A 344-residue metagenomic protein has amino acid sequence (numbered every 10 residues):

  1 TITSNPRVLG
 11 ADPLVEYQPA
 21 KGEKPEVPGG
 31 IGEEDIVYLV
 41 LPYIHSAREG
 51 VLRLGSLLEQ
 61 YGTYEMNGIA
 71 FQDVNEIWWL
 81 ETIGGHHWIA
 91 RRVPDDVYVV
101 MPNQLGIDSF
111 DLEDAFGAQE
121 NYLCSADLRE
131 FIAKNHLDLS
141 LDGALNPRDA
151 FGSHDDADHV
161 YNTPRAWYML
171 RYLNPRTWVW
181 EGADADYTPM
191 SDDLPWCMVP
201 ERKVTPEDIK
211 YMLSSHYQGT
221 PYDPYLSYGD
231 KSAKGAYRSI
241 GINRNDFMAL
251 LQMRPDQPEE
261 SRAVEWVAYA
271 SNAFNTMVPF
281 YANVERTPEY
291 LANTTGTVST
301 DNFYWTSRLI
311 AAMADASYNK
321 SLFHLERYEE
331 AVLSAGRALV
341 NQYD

Functional and structural regions predicted by a protein language model:
T1-P102, P195-E207: Structured, non-membrane catalytic/scaffold regions adjacent to prosthetic-group chemistry
V51, G62, M66, V74-I77 (+1 more regions): C-terminus-biased signal that marks the final domain/tail of proteins
